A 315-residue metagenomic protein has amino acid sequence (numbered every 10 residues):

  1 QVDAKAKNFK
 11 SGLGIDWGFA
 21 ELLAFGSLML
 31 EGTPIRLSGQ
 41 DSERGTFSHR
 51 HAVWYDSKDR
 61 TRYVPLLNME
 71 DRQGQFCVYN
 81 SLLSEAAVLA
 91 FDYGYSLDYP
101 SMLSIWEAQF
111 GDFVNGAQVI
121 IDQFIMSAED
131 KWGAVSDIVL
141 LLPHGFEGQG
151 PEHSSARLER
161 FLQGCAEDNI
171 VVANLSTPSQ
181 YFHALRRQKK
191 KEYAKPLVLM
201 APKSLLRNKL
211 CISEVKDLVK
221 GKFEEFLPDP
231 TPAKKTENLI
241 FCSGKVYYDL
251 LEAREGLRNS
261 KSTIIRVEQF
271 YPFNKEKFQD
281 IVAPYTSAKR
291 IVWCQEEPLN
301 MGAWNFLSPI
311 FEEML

Functional and structural regions predicted by a protein language model:
Q1-N174, P178-L315: Flexible, glycine-rich loop/tail regions that form catalytic "lids" or insertion modules at the edges of active sites
